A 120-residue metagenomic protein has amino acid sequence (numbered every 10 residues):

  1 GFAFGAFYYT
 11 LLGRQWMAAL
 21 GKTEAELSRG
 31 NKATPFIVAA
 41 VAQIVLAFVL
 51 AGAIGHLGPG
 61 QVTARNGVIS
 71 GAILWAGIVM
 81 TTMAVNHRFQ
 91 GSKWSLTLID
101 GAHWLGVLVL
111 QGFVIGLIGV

Functional and structural regions predicted by a protein language model:
G1-V120: Juxtamembrane/disordered regions of integral membrane proteins
